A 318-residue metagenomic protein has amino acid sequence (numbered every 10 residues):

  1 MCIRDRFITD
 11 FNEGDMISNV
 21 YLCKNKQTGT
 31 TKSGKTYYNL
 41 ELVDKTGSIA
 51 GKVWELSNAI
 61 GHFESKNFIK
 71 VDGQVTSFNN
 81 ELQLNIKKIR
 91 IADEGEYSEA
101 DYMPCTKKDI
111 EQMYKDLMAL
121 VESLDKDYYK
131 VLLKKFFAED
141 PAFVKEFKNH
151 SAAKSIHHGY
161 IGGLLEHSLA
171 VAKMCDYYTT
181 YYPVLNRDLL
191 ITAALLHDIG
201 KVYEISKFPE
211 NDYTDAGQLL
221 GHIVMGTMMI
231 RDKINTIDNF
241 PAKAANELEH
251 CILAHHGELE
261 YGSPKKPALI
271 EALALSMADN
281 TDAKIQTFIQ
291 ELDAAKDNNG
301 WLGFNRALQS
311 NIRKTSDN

Functional and structural regions predicted by a protein language model:
M1-I3: Short, small-residue-biased leader/transition segments that mark boundaries at the very start of proteins
D15-T31: Structural detector for short beta-strands of small beta-barrel domains
Y21, K66, V171, D279: Divalent metal-coordination and catalytic microenvironments
K26-T36, G47-K52, L56-Y102: OB-fold single-stranded nucleic acid-binding module
N39-D44: Short, acidic/hydrophobic/Gly-rich beta-strand patch recurrent on exposed beta strands that often constitutes part
E96-Q218: Acidic/His-rich, divalent-metal-binding segments that scaffold phosphate/diphosphate chemistry
S155-H157, E166, Y177-A295: Divalent metal-dependent catalytic cores for phosphoryl transfer on phosphate-bearing substrates
S276, N298-N318: N-terminal intrinsically disordered, cationic/polar leader segments that include organellar targeting peptides
